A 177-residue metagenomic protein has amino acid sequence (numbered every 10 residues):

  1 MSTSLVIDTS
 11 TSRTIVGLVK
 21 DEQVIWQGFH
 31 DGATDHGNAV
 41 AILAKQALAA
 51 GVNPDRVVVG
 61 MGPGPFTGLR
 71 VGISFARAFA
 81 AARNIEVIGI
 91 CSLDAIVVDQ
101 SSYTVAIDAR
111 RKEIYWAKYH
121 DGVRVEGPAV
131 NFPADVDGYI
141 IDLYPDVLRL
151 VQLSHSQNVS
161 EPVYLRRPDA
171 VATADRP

Functional and structural regions predicted by a protein language model:
M1-V24, D31-A39, A82-P177: Oxyanion-binding and handling regions
Q27-G32, M61-P65: A short glycine/serine-rich beta->alpha loop
A44-R56: Phosphate/pyrophosphate-binding loops at sites that engage ATP/ADP/AMP, CoA/4′-phosphopantetheine, polyphosphate
N53-G62, V136-D142: Short glycine-rich phosphate-binding loop at a beta-alpha junction
R56-V87: DPxDG-like acidic metal-binding loop motif
